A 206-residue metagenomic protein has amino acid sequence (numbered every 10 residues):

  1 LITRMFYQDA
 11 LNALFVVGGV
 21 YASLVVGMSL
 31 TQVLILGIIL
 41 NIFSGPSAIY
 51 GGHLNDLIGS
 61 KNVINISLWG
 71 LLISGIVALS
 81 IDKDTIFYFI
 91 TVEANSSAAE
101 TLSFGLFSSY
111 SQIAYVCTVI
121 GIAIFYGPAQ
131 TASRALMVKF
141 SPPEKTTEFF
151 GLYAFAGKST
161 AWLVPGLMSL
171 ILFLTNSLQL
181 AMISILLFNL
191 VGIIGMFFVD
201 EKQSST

Functional and structural regions predicted by a protein language model:
V16-V33: Short amphipathic helix-loop junctions that connect adjacent transmembrane helices in Major Facilitator Superfamily/SLC
L30-T31, P143-Y153: Loop-to-transmembrane helix entry/capping segments in MFS-fold secondary transporters and related SLC/MFSD carriers
P46-S60, I81-D82, I86-F87, L172: Helix-to-loop junctions at the C-terminal end of transmembrane segments in multipass secondary transporters
D56-L71: Cytoplasmic membrane-interface "Motif A"-like loop-to-helix N-cap segments of 12-TM Major Facilitator Superfamily
W69-S108: C-terminal ends and interior cores of transmembrane alpha-helices in multi-pass membrane transporters/permeases
I81, M182-T206: Multi-pass alpha-helical transporter architecture, strongest for 12-TM Major Facilitator/SLC carriers used
T101-Y110, L170-N189: A membrane-interface helix-boundary motif in multi-pass transporters
P128-P142: Intracellular juxtamembrane helix-capping segments at the cytosolic ends of symmetry-related transmembrane helices
